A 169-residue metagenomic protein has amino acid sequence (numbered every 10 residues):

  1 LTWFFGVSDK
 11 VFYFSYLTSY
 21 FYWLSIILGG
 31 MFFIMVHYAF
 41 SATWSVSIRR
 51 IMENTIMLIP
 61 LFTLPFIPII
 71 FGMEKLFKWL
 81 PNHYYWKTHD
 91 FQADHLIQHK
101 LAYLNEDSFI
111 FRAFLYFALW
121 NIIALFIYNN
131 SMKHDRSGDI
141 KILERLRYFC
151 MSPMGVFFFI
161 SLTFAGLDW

Functional and structural regions predicted by a protein language model:
L1-L28, L101: N-terminal regions that are enriched for targeting/export leaders and immediately downstream pro/stem segments
L1-S8, G29-M31, I70-K75, A124-Y128 (+1 more regions): Alpha-helical transmembrane segments of multi-pass membrane proteins
F5-F12, V36-R49, Y128-M132: Juxtamembrane/interface segments at transmembrane-helix termini
F14-T18, V46-L64, F109-A113, R145-G155: Alpha-helical transmembrane segments and their helix-start/interface "positive-inside/aromatic belt" motifs in integral
Y22-A42, I123-A124, Y128: Central hydrophobic cores of alpha-helical transmembrane segments in multi-pass inner-membrane proteins across all
L24-I34, M57-F71, S161: A generic, lipid-embedded transmembrane alpha helix
A39-W44, I48, L61-I127: Membrane-interface helix-loop-helix modules in multi-pass inner-membrane proteins
K100-W169: Long, contiguous internal "core" modules enriched in hydrophobic/ aromatic residues
